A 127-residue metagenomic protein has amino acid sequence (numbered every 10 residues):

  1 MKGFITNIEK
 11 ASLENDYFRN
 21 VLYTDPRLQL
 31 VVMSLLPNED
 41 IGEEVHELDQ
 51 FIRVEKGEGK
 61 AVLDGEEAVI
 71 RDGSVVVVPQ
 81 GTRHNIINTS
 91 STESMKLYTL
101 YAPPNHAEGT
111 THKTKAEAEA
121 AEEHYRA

Functional and structural regions predicted by a protein language model:
M1-R27, K113-A127: A short, N-terminal "cap"/entry segment at the start of jelly-roll beta-barrel domains of the cupin/DSBH fold
N15-D16, V31-H46: Conserved short histidine dyad/triad with adjacent acidic residue
L28, P37, E47, E66 (+1 more regions): A generic "binding-loop/recognition-motif" signal
D40-I41, K60, V76, Q80-I86: Histidine-centered metal-chelating micro-motifs
E43, V62-D64, V69: Helix-adjacent hinge/juxtasegments
D49-G59, D64: Glycine- and acidic-residue-biased ligand/ion/polar-headgroup-sensing regions
E66-Q80: Short acidic-glycine-tyrosine-enriched beta hairpin
Q80-A107: Ligand-binding loop in jelly-roll beta-barrel domains
